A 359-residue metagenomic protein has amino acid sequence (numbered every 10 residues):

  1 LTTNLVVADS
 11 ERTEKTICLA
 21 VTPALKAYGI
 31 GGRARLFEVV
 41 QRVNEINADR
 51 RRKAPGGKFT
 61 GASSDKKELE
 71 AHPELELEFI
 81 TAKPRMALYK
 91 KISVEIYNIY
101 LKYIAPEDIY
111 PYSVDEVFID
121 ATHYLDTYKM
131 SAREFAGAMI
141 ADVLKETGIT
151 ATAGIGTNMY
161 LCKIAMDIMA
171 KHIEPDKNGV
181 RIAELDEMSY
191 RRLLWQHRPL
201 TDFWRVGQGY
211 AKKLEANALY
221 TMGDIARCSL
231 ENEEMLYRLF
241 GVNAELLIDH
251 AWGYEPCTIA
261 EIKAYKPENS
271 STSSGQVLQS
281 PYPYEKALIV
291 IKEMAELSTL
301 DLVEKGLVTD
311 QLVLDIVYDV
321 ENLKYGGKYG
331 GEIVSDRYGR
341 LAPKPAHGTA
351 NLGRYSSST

Functional and structural regions predicted by a protein language model:
L1-T359: Basic, low-complexity intrinsically disordered segments
